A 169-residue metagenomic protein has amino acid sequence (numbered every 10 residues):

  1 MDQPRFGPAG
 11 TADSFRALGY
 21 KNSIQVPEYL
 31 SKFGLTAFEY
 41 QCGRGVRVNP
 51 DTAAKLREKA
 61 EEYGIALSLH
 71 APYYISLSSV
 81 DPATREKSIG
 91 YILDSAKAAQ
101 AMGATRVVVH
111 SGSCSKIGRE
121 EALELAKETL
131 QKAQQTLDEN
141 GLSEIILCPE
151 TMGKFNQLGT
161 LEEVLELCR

Functional and structural regions predicted by a protein language model:
M1-K97: N-terminal pre-domain/capping segments
E61-E62, S78-R169: Active-site acidic/histidine proton-transfer and metal-coordination neighborhood in alpha/beta enzyme cores
